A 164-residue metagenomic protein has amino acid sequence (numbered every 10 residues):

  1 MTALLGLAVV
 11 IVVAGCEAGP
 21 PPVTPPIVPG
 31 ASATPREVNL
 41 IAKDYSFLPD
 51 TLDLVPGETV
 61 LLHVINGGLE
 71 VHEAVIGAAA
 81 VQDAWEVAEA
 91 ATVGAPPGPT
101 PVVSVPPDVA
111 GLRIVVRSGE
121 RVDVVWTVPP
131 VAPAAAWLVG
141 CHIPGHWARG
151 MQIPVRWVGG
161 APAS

Functional and structural regions predicted by a protein language model:
M1-L5: Bacterial N-terminal signal peptides that target proteins for export
V12-G15: C-terminal motif of bacterial Sec signal peptides marking the signal peptidase cleavage site
E17-P25, L69-E70, P101-S164: Extracellular/periplasmic metallocenter environments
G19-T34, A91: Short beta-strand/loop turn elements enriched in aromatics
A31-V60: N-terminal edge beta-strand
V60, E70-H72: Short beta-strand/loop motifs in extracellular/secreted proteins, especially within beta-sandwich accessory domains
V64-G68: Asparagine-centered strand-capping/turn motif at beta-strand->loop junctions
G77-P107: The feature marks short-to-medium sequence segments in extracytoplasmic or secretory-pathway proteins
